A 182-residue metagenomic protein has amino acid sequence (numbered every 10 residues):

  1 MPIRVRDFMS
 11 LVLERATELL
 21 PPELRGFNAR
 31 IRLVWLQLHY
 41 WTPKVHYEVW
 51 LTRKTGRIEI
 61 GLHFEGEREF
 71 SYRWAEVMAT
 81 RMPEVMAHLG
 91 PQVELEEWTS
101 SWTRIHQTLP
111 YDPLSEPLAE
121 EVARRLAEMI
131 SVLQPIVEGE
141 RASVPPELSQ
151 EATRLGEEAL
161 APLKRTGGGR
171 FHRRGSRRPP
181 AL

Functional and structural regions predicted by a protein language model:
M1-T55, A87-E96, E151-L182: Charge-rich, low-complexity N-terminal segments
I3-T17, A79-Q92, P110-A152: Ampiphathic alpha-helical segments that act as solvent-exposed interaction surfaces
R30-I31, F64, S115-E116: Alpha-helical interaction segments
Q37-L38, R104-P110: Short, solvent-exposed polar/charged micro-motifs at secondary-structure junctions
V49-L51, L62-H63, R73-V77, P113 (+1 more regions): Surface-exposed beta-strand edges and their flanking turn/coil or helix-capping segments
T55, G66-R68, P113: Residues that cap or initiate secondary-structure elements
T55-E59, Q107-T108: Acyl/amide activation-and-transfer machinery of modular secondary-metabolite enzymes
G61-H106: Short, internal acidic amphipathic alpha-helical interface segments that mediate docking to partner proteins
